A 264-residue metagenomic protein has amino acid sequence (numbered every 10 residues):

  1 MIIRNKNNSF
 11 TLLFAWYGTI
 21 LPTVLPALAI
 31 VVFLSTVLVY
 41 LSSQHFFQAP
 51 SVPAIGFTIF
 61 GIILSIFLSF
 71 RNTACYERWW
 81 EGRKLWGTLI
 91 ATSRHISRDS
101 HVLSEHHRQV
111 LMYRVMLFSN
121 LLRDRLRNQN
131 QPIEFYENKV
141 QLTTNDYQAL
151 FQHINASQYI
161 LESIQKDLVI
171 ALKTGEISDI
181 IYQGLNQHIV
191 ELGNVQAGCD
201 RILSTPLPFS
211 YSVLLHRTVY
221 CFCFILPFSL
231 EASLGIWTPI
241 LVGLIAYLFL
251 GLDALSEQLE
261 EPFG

Functional and structural regions predicted by a protein language model:
M1-G87, L103-H106, L234-G235: N-terminal juxtamembrane/topogenic regions of multi-pass membrane proteins
I2-L13, P53, N138-T144, R217 (+1 more regions): Conserved catalytic-core motifs characterized by acidic clusters
P26-Q48, P53-F57, F67-R71, R201-G264: Alpha-helical transmembrane anchor segments
Q48, W79-W80, Q148-N155, L244: A ubiquitous short alpha-helical element
E77-W80, N186, D253, E260: Short amphipathic alpha-helical segments with heptad-repeat character
K84-D99, L250, P262-G264: Membrane-cytosol interface motif
L89, L122, L259: A residue-level signal for conserved active-site and pocket-lining positions in enzyme catalytic cores
S97-F209: Structured inter-helical modules in multipass membrane proteins
